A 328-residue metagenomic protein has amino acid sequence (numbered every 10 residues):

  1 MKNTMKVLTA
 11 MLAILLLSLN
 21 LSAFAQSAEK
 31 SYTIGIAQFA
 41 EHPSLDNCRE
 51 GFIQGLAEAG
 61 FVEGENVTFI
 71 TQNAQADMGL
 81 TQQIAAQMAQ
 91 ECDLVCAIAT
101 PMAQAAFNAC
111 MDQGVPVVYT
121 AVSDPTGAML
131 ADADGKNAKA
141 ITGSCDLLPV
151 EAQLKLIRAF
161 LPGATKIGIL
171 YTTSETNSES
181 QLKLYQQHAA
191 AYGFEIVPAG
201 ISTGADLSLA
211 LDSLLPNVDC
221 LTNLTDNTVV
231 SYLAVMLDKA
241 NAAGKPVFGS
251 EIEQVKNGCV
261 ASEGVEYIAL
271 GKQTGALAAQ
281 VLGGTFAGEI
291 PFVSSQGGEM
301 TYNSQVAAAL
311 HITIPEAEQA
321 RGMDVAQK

Functional and structural regions predicted by a protein language model:
N3-L8, Q26-K328: Short hydrophobic alpha-helices and adjacent helix-cap/hinge residues
A10-N20: Bacterial N-terminal signal peptides
L21-A25: Juxtamembrane cytosolic interface motif at the C-terminal end of transmembrane helices
